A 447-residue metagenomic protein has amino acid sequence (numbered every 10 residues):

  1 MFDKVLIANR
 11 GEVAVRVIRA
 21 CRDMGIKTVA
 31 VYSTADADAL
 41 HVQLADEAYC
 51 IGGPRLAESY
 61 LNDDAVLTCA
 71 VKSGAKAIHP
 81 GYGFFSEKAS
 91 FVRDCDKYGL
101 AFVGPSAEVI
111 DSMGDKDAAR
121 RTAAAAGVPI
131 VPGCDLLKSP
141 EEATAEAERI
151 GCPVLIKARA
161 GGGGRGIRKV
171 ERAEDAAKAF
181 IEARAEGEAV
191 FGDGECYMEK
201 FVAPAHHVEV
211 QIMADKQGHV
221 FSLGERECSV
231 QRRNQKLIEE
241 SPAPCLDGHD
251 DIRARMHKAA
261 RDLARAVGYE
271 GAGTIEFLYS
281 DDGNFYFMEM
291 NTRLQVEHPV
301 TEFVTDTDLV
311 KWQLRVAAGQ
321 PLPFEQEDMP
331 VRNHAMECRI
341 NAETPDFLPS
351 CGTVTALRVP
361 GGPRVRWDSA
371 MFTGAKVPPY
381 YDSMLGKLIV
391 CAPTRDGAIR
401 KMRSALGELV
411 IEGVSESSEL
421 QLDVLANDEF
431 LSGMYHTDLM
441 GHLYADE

Functional and structural regions predicted by a protein language model:
M1, G163-G164: An N-terminal boundary/leader segment
M1-A126, K138-A145, G397, K401: ATP-binding N-terminal substructure of ATP-dependent carboxylate-amine bond-forming enzymes
L6-I26, A48, V71-S73, A89 (+6 more regions): ATP-dependent carboxylate activation and anion-phosphoryl transfer catalytic cores that bind Mg-ATP to form
A57-E58, I110, G166, H298-V300: A generic structural signal for short coil/turn motifs at secondary-structure boundaries
G133-C134: Conserved beta3 strand of the protein kinase N-lobe
E146-L155: Acidic/histidine-enriched active-site and ligand-binding environments that engage anionic O-linkages
